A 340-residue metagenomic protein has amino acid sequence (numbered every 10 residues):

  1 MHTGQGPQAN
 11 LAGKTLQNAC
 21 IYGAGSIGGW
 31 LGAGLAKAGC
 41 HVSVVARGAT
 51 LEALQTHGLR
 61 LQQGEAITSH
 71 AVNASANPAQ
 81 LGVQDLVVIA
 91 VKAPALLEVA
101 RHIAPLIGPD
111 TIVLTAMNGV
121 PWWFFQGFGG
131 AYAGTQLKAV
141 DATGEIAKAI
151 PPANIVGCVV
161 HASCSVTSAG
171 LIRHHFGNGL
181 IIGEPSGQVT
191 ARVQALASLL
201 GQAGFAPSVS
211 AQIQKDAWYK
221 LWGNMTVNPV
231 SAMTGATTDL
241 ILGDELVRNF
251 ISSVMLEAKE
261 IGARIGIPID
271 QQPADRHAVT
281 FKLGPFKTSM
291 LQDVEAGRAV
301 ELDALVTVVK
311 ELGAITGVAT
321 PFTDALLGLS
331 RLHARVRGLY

Functional and structural regions predicted by a protein language model:
H2, G13-T15, L240, R248-Y340: NAD(P)-dependent Rossmann-like dehydrogenase/reductase catalytic/cofactor-binding core
H2-A66: NAD(P)+-binding Rossmann beta1-loop-alpha1 motif at the extreme N-terminus of oxidoreductases
L16-N18, D85, T111, N178: Nucleotide donor/acceptor-binding cores
V44-R47, I182, K310: Short internal beta-strands
A53, L106, A147-A162, V166-K220 (+2 more regions): Internal alpha-helical scaffold of NAD(P)-dependent oxidoreductase catalytic cores
T68-A71, A76-T167: Rossmann-like NAD(P)(H) cofactor-binding subdomain of soluble oxidoreductases
A74, I107, V120-Y132, I172-E184 (+2 more regions): Helix-loop-beta segment of a Rossmann-like dinucleotide-binding subdomain
